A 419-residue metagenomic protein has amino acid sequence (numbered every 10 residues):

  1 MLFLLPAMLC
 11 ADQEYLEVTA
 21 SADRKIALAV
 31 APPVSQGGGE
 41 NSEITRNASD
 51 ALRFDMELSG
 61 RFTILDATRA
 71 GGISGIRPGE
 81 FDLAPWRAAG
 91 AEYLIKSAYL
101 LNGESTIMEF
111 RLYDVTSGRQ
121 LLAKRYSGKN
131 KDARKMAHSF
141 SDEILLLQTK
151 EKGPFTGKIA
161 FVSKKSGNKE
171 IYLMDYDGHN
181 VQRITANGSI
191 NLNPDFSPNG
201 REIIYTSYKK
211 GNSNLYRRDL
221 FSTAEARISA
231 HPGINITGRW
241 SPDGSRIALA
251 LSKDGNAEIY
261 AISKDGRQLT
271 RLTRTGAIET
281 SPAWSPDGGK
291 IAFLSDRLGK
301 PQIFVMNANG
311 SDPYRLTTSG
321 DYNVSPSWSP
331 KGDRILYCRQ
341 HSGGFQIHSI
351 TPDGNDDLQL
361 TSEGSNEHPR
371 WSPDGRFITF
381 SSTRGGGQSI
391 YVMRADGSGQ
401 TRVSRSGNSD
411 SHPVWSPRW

Functional and structural regions predicted by a protein language model:
E14, R77-E143: Amphipathic beta-strand/beta-sheet edge segments enriched in Tyr/Trp
Y15-L83, I95, Y99: Short beta-strand->alpha-helix linker/helix-N-cap micro-motif that forms a surface specificity/interaction loop
S105-I107, G167-Y172, N212-Y216, N256-Y260 (+3 more regions): Structural motif
G153-F155, P198-N199, P242-D243, P286-D287 (+3 more regions): Residue-level detector of Asp-centered blade-edge/turn motifs that repeat once per structural unit in beta-propeller
I159, I203, G244-A248, G288-A292 (+2 more regions): Hydrophobic beta-strand positions that form the internal "hydrophobic ladder" of WD40/Gbeta-like beta-propeller blades
D175-L192, R218-I236, I262-T280, M306-Y322 (+2 more regions): Multi-bladed beta-propeller domains
